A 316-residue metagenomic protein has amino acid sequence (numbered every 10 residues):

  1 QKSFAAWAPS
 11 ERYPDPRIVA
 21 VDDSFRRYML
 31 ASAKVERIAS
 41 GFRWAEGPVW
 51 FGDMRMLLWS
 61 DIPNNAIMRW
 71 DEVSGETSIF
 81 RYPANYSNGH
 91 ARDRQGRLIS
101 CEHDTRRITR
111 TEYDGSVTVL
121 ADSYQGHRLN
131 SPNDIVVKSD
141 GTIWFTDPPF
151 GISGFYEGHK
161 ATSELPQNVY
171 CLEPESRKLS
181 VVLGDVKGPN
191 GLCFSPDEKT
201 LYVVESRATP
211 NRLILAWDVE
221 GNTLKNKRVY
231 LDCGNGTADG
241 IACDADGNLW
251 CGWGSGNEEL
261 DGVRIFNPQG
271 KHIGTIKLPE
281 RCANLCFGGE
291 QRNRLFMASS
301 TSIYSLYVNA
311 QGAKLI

Functional and structural regions predicted by a protein language model:
K2-I316: Sequence-structural signature of mature extracellular/luminal beta-sheet repeat domains, prominently beta-propellers
